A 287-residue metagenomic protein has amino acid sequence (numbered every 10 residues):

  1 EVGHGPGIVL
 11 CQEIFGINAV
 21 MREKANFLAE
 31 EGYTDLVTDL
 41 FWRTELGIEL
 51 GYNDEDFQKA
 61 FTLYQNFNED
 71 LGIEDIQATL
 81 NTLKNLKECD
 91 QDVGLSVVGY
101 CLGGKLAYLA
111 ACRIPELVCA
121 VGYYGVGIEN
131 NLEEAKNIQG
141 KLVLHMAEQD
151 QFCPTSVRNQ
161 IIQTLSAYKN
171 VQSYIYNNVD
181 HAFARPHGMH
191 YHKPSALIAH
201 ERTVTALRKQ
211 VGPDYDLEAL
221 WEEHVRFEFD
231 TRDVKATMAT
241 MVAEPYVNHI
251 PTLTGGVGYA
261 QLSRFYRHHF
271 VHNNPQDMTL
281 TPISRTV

Functional and structural regions predicted by a protein language model:
E1-D90, R185: Serine-hydrolase catalytic machinery in alpha/beta-hydrolase-like enzymes
E13, Y100-G104: Short, thiol/selenol-centered motifs that function as redox-active sites or metal-ligating centers
L40-T44, V126, V179: Short beta-to-alpha linker loops that shape the active-site pocket of alpha/beta-hydrolase fold enzymes
I76-L80, R158, H200, V204: Generic structural signal for well-ordered alpha-helices, preferentially at hydrophobic/aromatic core positions
K87-C101: Alpha/beta-hydrolase fold nucleophile elbow
G104, V143-Q149, T155, Y174 (+1 more regions): C-terminal and inter-domain tail/linker signature
G104-P115, A120: Short glycine-enriched nucleophile-adjacent loop and the immediately C-terminal alpha-helix near the catalytic center
C119, G125-N177: The feature captures the conserved acid-bearing segment of alpha/beta-hydrolase catalytic domains
